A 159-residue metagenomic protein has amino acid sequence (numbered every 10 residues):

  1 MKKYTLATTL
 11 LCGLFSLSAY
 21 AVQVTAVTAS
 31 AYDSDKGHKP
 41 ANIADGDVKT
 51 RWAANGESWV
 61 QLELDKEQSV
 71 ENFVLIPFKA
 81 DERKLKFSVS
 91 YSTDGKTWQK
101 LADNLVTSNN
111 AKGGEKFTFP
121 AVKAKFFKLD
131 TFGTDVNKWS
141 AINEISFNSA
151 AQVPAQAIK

Functional and structural regions predicted by a protein language model:
K2-A19: Gram-negative bacterial Sec-dependent N-terminal signal peptides
Y20-K66, F78-R83, D103-N109, E144-K159: Disordered, acidic Ser/Thr/Pro-rich linker "stalks" and the adjacent N-terminal cap of the next globular domain
E57, D65-N72, K123-K125: Extended extracellular/luminal ectodomain segments enriched in beta-structured repeat modules
Q68-A80, L129: A short beta-strand element within beta-rich, extracytoplasmic domains of secreted/secretory-pathway proteins
F87-V89: Short beta-strand elements bearing conserved aromatic residues within extracellular beta-rich modules
Q99-P120: Extracellular carbohydrate recognition and processing domains and analogous Trp-centered ligand-binding platforms
D130-K138: Short beta-strand-plus-loop segments that form exposed binding edges in beta-rich domains
